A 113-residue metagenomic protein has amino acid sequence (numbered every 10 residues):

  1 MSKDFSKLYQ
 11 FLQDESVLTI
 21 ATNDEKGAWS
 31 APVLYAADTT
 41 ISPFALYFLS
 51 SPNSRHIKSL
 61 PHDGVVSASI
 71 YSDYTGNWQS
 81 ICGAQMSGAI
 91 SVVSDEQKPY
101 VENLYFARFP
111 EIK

Functional and structural regions predicted by a protein language model:
M1-T19: Extreme N-terminal tail/first-helix region
S2, S80-K113: Charged, gly/pro-rich active-site loop segments
D4-K7, H56, V101: Hydrophobic alpha-helical segments typical of transmembrane helices and their membrane-interface/capping positions
L12-Q13, P61-H62, F106: Alpha-helix boundary recognition
E15-P52, K58-L60, V66-S72, C82: Short beta-strand segments
S50-S54, S67-D73, V101-K113: Short acidic (Asp/Glu) patches
I57-K58, S94: Activation segment
G76-W78: Short gly/pro/ser/thr-enriched loop/turn and capping motifs at secondary-structure boundaries
